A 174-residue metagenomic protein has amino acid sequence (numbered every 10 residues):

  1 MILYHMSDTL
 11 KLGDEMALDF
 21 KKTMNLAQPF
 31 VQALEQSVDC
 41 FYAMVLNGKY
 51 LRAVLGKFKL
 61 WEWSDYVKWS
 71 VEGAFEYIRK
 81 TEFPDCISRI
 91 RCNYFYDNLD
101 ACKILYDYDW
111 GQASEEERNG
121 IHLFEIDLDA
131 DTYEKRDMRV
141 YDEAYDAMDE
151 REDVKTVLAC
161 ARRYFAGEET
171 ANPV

Functional and structural regions predicted by a protein language model:
M1-I2, T9-L60, R89-R91, D100-A113 (+1 more regions): Conserved NAD+-utilizing ADP-ribose enzyme module
S7-D8, W63-I87: Short aromatic-glycine-(Arg/Gly/Cys) micro-motifs in beta-strand/loop hairpins
